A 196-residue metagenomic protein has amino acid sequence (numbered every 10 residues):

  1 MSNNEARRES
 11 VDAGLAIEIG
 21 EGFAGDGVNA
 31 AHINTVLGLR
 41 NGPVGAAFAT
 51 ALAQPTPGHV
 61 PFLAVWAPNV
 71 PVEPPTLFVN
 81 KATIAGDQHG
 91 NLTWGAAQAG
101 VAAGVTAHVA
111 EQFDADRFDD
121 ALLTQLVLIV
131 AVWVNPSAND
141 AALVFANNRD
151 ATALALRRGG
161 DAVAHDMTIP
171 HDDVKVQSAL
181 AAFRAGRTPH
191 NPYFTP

Functional and structural regions predicted by a protein language model:
M1-P196: Accessory interaction regions appended to the cores of large information-processing enzymes
